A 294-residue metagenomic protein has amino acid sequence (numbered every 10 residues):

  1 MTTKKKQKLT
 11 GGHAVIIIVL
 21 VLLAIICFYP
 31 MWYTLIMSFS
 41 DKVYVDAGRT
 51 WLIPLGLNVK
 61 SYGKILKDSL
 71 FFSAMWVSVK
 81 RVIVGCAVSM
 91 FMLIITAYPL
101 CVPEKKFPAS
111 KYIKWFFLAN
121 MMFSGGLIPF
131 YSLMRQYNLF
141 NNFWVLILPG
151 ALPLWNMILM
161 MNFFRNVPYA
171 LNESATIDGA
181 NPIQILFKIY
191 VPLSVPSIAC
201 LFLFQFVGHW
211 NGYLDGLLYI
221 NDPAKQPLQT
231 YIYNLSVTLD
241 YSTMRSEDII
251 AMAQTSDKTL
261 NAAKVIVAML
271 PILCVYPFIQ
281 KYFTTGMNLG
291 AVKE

Functional and structural regions predicted by a protein language model:
T2-E294: A hydrophobic, multi-pass inner-membrane permease signature
